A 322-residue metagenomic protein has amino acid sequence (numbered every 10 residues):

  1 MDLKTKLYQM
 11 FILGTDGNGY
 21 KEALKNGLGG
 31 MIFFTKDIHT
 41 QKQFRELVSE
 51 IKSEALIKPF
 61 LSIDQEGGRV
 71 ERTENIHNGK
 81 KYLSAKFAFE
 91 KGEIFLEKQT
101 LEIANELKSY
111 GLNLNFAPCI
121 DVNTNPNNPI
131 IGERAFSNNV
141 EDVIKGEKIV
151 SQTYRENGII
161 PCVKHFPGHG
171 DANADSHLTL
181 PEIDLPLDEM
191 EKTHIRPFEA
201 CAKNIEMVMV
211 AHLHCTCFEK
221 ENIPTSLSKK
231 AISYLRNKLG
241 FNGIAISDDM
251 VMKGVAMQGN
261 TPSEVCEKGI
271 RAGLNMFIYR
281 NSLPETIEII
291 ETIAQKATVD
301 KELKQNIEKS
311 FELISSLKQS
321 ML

Functional and structural regions predicted by a protein language model:
M1-H77: N-terminal hydrophobic targeting/anchoring segments and the immediately downstream early-domain regions of hydrolases
G14-N26, F95-E106, M190-F198, Q258-K268: Short, acidic/polar
L28-T35, N113-C119, G273-F277: Divalent metal-dependent hydrolysis catalytic cores, especially in the metallo-beta-lactamase
K36-K52, P59, R69-E71, K145-R155 (+1 more regions): Second-shell residues forming the walls of enzyme active-site clefts
H39-E46, A88-N105, N138-K145, D188-K192: Glycine-rich anion/phosphate-binding loops
E54-K80, L96-N123, V143-P167: Glycine-rich, aromatic-flanked loop segments that form ligand/cofactor-binding clefts across common enzyme folds
H77-G92, A135-S137: A charged helix-plus-loop insertion that forms the helical arch/lid used to bind and gate nucleic-acid substrates
T292-L322: Mid-to-C-terminal alpha-helical segments outside catalytic/metal-binding sites
